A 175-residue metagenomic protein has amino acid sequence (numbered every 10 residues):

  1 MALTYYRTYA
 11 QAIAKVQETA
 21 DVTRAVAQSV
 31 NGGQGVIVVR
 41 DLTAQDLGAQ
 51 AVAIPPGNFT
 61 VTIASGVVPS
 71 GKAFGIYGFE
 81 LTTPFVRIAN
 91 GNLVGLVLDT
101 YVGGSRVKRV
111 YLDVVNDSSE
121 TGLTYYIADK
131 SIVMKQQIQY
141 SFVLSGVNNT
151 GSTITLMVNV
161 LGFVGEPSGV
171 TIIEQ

Functional and structural regions predicted by a protein language model:
M1-Q175: Beta-strand-centric surfaces of beta-sandwich/beta-rich domains
